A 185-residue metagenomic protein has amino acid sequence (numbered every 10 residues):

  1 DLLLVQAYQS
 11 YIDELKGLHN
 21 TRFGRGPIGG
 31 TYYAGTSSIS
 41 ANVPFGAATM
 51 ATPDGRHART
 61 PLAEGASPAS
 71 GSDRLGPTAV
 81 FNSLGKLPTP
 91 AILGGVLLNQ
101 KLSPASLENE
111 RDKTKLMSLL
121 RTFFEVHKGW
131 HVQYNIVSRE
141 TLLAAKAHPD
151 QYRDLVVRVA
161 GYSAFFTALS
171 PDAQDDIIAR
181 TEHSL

Functional and structural regions predicted by a protein language model:
D1-L185: Acidic, glycine-enriched catalytic cores built around paired aspartates
